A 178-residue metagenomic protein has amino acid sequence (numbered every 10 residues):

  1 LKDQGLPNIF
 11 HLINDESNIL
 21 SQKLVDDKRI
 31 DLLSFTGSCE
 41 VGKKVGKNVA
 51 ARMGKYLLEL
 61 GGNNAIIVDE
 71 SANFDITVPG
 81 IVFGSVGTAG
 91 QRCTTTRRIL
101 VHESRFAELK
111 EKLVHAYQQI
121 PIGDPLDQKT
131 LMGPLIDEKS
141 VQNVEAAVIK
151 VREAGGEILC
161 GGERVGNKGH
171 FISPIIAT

Functional and structural regions predicted by a protein language model:
L1-S21: PLP-dependent aminotransferase-like
G5, L32, E40-T178: ALDH superfamily catalytic-core signature
S17, L24, I172-S173: Self-splicing inteins and homing endonuclease
S21-Q22, V78: Short hydrophobic/charged patches on amphipathic alpha-helices used for structural packing and interfaces
Q22-K23, K47: Surface-exposed charged/polar residues within alpha-helices that form helix-capping/stabilizing sites and interaction
D27: Acidic-histidine catalytic/liganding microenvironments
F35: Phosphate/diphosphate-binding loops
